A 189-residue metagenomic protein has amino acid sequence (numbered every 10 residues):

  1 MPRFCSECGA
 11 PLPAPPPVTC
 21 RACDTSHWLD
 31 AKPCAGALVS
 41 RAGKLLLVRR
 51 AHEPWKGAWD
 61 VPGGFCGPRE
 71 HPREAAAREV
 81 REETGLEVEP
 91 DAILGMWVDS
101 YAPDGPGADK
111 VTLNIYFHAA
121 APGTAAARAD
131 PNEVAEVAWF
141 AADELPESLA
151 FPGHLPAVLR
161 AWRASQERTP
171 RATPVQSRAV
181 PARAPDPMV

Functional and structural regions predicted by a protein language model:
M1-G36: Acidic, metal-coordinating catalytic segment for phosphate/diphosphate chemistry, firing primarily on the Nudix
E7, T19, L46-L47, D60 (+1 more regions): Conserved beta-strand segments that form the floor/walls of ligand-binding pockets within enzyme and binding domains
A22-L46, F65, H118: Conserved N-terminal beta-strand and adjoining loop/helix that marks the start of the Nudix/MutT-like hydrolase domain
S40-E82: Conserved Nudix-box catalytic region and its N-terminal flanking loop in Nudix hydrolases and closely related
C66-A92, W97-H154, V158, P170-R171 (+2 more regions): Unchanged
A161-E167: A short N-terminal helical cap/helix-turn-helix that marks the beginning of AMP-binding/adenylate-forming
